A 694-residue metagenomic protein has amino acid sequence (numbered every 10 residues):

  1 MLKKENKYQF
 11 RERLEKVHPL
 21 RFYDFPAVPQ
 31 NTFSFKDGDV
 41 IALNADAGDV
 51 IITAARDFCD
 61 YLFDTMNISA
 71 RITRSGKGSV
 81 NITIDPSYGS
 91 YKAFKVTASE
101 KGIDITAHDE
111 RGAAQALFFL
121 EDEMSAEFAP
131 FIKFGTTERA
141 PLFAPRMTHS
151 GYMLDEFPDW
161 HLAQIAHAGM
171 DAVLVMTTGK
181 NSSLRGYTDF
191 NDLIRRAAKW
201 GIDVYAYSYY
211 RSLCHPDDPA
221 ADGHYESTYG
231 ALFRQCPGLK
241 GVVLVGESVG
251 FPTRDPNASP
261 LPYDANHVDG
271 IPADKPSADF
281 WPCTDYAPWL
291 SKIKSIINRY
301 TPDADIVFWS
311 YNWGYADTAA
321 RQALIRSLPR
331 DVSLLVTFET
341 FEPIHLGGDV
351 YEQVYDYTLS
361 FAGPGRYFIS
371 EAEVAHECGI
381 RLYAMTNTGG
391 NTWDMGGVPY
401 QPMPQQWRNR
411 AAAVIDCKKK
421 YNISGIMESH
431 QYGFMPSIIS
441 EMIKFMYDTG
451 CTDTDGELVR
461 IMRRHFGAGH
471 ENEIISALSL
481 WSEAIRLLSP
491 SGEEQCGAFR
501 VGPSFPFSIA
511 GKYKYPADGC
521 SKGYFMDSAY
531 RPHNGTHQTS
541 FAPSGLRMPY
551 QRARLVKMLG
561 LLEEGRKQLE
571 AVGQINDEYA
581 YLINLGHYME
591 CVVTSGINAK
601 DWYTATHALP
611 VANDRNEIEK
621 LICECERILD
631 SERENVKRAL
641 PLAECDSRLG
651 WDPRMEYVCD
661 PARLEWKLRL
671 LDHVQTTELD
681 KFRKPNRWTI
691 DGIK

Functional and structural regions predicted by a protein language model:
M1-R111, A129-T136: Acidic, contiguous N-terminal accessory segments
L2-F22, A27, I52, R234 (+1 more regions): Substrate-binding groove of N-acetylhexosamine-processing glycoside hydrolases
L43-G48, T83-S87, T106-H108, H149-L154 (+4 more regions): Structural motif
T97-A98, P141-L142, Q235-C236, R326-P329: Extracellular/periplasmic catalytic domains that process cell-envelope and extracellular macromolecules
R111-M124: Short active-site loop/helix that positions an aromatic residue
A116, R254-N257, H345-G347: Short, solvent-exposed loop/turn and secondary-structure capping segments
F131-I132, P141-V173, T177, R185 (+7 more regions): Glycine-rich, aromatic-flanked loop segments that form ligand/cofactor-binding clefts across common enzyme folds
M147-F308, A319-R326, S333-L335, F341 (+2 more regions): Substrate-binding cleft of carbohydrate-active enzyme catalytic domains
